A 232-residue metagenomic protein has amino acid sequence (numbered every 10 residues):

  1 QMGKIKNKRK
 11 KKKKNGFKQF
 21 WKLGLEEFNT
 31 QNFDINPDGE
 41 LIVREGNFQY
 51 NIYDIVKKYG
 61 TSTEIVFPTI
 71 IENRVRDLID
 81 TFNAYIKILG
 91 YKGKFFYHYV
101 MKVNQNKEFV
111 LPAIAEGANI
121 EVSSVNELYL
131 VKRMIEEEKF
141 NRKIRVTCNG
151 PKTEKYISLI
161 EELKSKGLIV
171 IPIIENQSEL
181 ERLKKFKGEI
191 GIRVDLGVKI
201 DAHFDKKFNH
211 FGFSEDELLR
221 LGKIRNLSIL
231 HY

Functional and structural regions predicted by a protein language model:
M2-I192, V198, H203-N209, E215-N226: A charged N-terminal "starter" segment
N226-Y232: Gly/Ser/Thr-enriched, mixed-charge loops and adjacent short helices that form phosphate/oxyanion-binding elements
